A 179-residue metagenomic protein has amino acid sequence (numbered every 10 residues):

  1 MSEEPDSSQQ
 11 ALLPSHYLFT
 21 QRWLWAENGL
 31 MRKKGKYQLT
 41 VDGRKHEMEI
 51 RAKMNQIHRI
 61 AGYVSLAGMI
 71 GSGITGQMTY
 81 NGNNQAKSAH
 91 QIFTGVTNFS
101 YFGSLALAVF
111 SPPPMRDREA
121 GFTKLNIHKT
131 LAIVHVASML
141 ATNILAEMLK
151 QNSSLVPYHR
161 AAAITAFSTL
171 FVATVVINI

Functional and structural regions predicted by a protein language model:
M1-S88, S104-F122: N-terminal targeting leaders of membrane proteins
K53-Y80, A89-P112, N126-K150, Y158-I179: Hydrophobic alpha-helical membrane-anchor/signal-helix detector
M115-E119, N152-P157: Long amphipathic alpha-helical coiled-coil segments
